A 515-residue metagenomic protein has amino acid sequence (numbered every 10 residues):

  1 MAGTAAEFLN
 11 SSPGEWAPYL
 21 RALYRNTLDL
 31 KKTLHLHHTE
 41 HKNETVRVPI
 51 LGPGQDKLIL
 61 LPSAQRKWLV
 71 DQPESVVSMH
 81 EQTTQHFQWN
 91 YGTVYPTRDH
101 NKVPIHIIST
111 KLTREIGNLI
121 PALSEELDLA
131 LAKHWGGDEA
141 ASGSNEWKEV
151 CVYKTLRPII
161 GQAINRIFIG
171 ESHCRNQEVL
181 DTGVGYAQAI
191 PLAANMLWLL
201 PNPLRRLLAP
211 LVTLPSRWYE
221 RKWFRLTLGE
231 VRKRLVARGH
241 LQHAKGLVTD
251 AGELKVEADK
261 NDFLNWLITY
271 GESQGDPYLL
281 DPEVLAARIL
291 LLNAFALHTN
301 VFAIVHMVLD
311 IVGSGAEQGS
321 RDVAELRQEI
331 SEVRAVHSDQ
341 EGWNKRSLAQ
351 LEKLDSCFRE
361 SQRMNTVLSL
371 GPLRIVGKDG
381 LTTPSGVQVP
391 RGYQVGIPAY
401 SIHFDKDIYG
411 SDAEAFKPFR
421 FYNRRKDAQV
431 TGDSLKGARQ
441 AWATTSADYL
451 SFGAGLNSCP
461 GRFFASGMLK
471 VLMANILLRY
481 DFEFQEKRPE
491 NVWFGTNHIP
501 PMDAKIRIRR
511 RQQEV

Functional and structural regions predicted by a protein language model:
M1-H100, A122, D448: N-terminal membrane-proximal hinge/A-helix region immediately C-terminal to the signal-anchor transmembrane segment
N26-H35, E332-V387, G396-I397, K406 (+1 more regions): Conserved cytochrome P450 K-helix E-x-x-R motif and the immediately C-terminal K′/meander segment
P121-I304, E325: Cytochrome P450 heme-thiolate monooxygenase catalytic core
T299-E329, P460-Y480: Cytochrome P450 catalytic-core helices
I397-R439: Conserved cytochrome P450 K-helix/beta-meander segment immediately N-terminal to the heme-binding cysteine loop
Y422-K470: Cytochrome P450 heme-thiolate "Cys pocket" and heme-binding signature region
T444-T445, L456, R462-H498: Cytochrome P450 heme-binding "Cys pocket" and the immediately downstream C-terminal segment
T496-V515: C-terminal helix/juxtamembrane-tail motif
